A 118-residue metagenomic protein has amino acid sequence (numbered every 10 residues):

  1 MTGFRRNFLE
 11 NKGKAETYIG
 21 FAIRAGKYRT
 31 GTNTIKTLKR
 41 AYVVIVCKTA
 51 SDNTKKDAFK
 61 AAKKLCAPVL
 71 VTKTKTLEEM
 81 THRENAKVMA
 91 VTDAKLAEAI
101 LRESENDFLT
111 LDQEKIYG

Functional and structural regions predicted by a protein language model:
M1-E10, T17, E98, L109 (+1 more regions): Catalytic cores of RNA-modifying enzymes
E10, K14, N53, T72 (+1 more regions): Charged, alpha-helix-enriched surfaces in structured cytosolic catalytic cores of large nucleotide-utilizing machines
G13-V46: N-terminal first-folded block
K39-A41, K64, R83-E84: Short connector loops at helix/strand junctions that flank enzyme active sites, especially segments positioning acidic
Y42-V43, P68-L70, A86-V88: Structural motif
C47-T49, T92: Structural motif
A50-E79: Feature captures the catalytic cores and cofactor-binding loops of soluble hydro-lyases/lyases that act on carboxylate
E78-Y117: C-terminal structural segments of small proteins and small subunits
